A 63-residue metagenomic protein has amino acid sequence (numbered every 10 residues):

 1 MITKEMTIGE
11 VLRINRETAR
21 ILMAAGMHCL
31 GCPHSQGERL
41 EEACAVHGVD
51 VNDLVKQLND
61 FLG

Functional and structural regions predicted by a protein language model:
M1-G63: Domain-level signature for proteins that mediate thiol-based redox and metal-cofactor handling
